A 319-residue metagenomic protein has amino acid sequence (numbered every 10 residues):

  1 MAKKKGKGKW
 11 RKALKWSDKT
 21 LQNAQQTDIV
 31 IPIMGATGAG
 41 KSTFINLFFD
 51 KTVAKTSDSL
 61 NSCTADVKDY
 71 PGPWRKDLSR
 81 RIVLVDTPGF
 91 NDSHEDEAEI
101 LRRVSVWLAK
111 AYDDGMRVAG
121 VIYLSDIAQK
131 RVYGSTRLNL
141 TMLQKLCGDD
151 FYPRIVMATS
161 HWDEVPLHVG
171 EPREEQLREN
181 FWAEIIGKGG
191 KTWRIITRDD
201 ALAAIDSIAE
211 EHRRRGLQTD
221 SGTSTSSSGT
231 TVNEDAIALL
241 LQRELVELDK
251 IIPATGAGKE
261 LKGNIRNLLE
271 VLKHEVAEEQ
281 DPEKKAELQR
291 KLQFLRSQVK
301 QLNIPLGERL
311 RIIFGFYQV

Functional and structural regions predicted by a protein language model:
M1-T64, E95, E99, D150 (+1 more regions): C-terminal non-catalytic interaction/localization modules
I29, R80, R154: Conserved catalytic motifs of the protein kinase core domain
P32-I33, L84-D86, A119-D126, V156-H161 (+1 more regions): Extended hydrophobic secondary-structure segments that form protein cores and membrane-embedded regions
A54-V118: Conserved nucleotide-sensing/catalytic segment adjacent to the nucleotide-binding pocket in NTP-handling enzymes
T87, E99-L101, T136-T141, E171-Q176: "Short basic amphipathic alpha-helical interaction patches in structured regions
F90-D92, I127-V132, D163-P166: Short acidic, S/G/P-rich loop/turn micro-motifs used as interaction or catalytic elements
H94-K130, L138-D150, V156: Inter-motif core of Ras-like GTPase G domains
M142-L146, H161, L167: Conserved catalytic-core segment of NTP-binding enzymes
